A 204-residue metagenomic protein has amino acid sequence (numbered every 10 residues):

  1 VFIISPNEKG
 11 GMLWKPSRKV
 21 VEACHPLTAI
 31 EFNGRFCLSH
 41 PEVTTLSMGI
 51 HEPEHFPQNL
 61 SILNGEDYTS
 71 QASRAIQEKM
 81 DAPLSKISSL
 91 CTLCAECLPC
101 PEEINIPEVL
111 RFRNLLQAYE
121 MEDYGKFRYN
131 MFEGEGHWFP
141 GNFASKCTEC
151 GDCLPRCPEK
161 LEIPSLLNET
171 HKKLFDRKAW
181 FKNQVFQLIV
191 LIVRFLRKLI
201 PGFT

Functional and structural regions predicted by a protein language model:
F2-T204: Structured C-terminal cap/extension of enzyme domains
